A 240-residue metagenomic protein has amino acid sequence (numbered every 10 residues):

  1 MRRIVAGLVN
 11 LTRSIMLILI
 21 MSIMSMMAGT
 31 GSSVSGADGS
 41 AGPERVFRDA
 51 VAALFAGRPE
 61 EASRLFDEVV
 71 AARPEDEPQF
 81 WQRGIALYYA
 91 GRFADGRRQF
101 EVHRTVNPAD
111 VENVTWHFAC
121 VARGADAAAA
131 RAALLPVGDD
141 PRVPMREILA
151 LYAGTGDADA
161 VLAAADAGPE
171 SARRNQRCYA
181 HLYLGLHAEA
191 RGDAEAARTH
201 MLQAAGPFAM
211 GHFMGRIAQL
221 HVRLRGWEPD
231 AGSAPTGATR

Functional and structural regions predicted by a protein language model:
V51, I85, F118-V121, L186: Residue-level recognition of tetratricopeptide repeat
R98-V102, A127-D139, A160-G168, L202 (+1 more regions): Alpha-helical repeat scaffolds
